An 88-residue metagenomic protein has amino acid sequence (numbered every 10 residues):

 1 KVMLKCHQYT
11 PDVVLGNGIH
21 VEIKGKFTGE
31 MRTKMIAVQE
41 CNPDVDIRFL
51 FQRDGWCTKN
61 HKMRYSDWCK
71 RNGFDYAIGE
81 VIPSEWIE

Functional and structural regions predicted by a protein language model:
K1-I19, I23-T33, E40, S84-I87: Active-site metal-binding core of divalent-cation-utilizing nuclease and nuclease-like domains
G18, F51-Q52, V81: Short loop/turn segments at strand-loop or loop-helix junctions that form parts of catalytic or ligand-binding pockets
G25-F74: Catalytic cores of nucleic-acid endonucleases
G73-W86: Charged, structured surface patches that assemble and position nucleic-acid processing machinery
